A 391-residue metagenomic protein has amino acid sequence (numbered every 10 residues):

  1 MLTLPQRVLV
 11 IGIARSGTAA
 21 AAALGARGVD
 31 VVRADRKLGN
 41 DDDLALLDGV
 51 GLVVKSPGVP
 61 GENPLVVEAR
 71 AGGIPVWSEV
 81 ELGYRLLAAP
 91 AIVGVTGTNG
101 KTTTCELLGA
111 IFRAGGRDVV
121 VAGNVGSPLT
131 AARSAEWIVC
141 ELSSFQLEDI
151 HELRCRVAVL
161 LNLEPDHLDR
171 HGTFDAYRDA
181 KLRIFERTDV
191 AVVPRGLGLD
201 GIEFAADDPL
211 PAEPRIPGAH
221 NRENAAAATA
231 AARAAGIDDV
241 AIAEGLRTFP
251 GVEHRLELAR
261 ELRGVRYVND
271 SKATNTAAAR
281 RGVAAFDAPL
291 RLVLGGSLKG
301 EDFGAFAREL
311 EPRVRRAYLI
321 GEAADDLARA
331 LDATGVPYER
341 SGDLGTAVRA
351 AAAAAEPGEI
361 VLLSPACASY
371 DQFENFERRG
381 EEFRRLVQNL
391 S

Functional and structural regions predicted by a protein language model:
L2-V8, T18-A23, R27, A89 (+2 more regions): Nucleotide phosphate-binding/pyrophosphate-handling subdomain across enzymes that bind or process nucleotide phosphates
L9, V32, V120, Y318 (+1 more regions): Conserved beta-strand positions in the Rossmann-like core of class I SAM-dependent methyltransferases
I13-A14: Glycine-rich Rossmann-fold phosphate-binding loop(s) that bind the pyrophosphate of adenine dinucleotide cofactors
A22-R27, L38-V50, P57-V192, L199 (+2 more regions): Phosphate-binding loop of NTP-binding sites
L24, V53, V95, N124 (+10 more regions): Residue-level signal for inorganic ion chemistry
V32-A34, V192-R195, V293-L294, R313-A323: Short internal beta-strands
D35-D41, P209-E213: Adenosine-cofactor binding site in Rossmann-like domains, unifying the SAM/SAH pocket of S-adenosylmethionine-dependent
G304-E359: C-terminal helical cap/extension that packs against the catalytic core of soluble nucleotide-cofactor enzymes
